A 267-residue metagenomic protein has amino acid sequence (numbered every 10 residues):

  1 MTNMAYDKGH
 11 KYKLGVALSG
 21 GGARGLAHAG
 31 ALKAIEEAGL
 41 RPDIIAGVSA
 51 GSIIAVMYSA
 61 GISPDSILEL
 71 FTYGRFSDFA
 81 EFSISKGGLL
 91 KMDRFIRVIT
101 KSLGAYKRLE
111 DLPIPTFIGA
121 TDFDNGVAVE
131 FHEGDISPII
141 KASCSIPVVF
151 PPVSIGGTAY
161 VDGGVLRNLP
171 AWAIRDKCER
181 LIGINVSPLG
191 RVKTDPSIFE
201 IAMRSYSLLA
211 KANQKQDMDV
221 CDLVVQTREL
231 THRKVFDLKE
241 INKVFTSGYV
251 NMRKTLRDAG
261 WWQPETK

Functional and structural regions predicted by a protein language model:
M1-V48, V56-K267: Patatin-like phospholipase
